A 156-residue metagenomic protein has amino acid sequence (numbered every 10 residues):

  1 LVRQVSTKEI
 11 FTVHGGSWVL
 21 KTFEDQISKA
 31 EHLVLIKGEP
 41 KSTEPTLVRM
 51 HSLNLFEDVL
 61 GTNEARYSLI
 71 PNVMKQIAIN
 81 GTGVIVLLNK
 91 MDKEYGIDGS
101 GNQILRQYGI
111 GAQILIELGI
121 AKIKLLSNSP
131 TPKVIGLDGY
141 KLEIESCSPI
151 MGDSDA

Functional and structural regions predicted by a protein language model:
L1-A156: Catalytic domains of riboflavin
